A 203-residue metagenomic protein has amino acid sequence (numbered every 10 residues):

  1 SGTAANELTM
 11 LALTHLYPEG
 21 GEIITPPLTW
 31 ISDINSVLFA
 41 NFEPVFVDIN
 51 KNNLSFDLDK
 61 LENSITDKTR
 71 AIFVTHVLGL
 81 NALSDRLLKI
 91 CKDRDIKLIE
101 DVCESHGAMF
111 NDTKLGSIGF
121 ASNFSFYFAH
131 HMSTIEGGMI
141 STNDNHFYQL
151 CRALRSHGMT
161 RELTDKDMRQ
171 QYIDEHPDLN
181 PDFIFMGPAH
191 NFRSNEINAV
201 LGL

Functional and structural regions predicted by a protein language model:
S1-E22, L38, F46-D48: Phosphate-binding glycine-rich loop
T3, L28-I34: Conserved coil-to-alpha-helix start sites within the AMP-binding
A5, I23-T25, F126, G138: Hydrophobic alpha-helical segments that mediate membrane insertion or helix-helix packing
N35-V37, I90: Hydrophobic/aromatic ligand-binding patch that stacks against planar heteroaromatic rings of cofactors or nucleotides
N41: Structured binding elements
N52-Q149: Active-site phosphate-binding strand-loop segment of PLP-dependent enzymes
S105-N111, I118-L203: Active-site region of PLP-dependent enzymes
